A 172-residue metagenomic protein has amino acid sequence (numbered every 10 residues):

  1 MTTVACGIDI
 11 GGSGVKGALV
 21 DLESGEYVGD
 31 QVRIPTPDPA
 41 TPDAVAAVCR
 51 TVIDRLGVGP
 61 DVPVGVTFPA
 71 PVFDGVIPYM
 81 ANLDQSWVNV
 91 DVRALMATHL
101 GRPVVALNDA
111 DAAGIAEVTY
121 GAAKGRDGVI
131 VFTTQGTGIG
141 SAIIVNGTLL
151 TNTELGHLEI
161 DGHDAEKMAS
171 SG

Functional and structural regions predicted by a protein language model:
T2-A47, Y79, T148-G172: Short glycine-rich, Thr/Ser-proximal phosphate-binding strand/loop in the N-terminal lobe of ATP-dependent enzymes
T3-D9, D61-T67, V129-T134: Short glycine-aspartate micro-motif
G7, P103, G140: Short, surface-exposed charged micro-motifs
V15-L19, A70, I139-I144: Short beta-strand scaffold segments in enzyme catalytic cores
D30, P37-R50, D54, G59-V64 (+3 more regions): Glycine-rich phosphate-binding loop and adjoining helix at the ATP-binding site of ATP-dependent phosphoryl-transfer
G114-L158: Hydrophobic, well-structured mid-protein blocks that either form specific transmembrane helices
